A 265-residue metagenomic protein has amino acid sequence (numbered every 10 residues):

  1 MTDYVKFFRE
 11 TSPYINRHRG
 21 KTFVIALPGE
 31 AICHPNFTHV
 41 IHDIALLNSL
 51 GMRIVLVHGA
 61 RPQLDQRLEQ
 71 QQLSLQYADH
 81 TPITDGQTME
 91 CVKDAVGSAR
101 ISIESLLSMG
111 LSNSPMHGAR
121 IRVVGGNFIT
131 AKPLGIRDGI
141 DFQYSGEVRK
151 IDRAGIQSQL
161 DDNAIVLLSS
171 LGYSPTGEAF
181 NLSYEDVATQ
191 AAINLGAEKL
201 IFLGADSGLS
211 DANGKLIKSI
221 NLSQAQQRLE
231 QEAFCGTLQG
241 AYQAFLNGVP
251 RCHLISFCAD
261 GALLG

Functional and structural regions predicted by a protein language model:
M1-G265: C-terminal catalytic "cap/lid" subdomain
